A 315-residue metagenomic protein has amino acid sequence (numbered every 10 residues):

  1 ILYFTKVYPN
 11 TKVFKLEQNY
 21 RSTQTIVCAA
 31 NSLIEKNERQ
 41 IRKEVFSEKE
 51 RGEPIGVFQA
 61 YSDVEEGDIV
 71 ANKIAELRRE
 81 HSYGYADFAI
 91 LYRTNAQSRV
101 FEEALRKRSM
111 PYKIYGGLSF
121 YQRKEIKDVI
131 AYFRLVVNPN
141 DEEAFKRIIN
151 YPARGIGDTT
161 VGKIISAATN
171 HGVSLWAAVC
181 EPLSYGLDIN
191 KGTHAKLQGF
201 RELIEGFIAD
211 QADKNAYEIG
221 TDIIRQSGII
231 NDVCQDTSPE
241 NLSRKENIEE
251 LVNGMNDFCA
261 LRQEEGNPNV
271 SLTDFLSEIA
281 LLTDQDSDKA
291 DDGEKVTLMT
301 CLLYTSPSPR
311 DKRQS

Functional and structural regions predicted by a protein language model:
I1-Y3, Q18-S22, I223: Conserved helicase NTPase motor core
L2-N10: Conserved P-loop NTPase catalytic core
Y3, I69, K73-E76, D128 (+1 more regions): Well-ordered alpha-helical segments embedded in enzymatic catalytic cores
P9-K12, Q18-P111, R134-N138, H194: Helicase P-loop NTPase motor core
V27, E125-D128: Short secondary-structure transition/capping segments
S98-M110, R123, I130-L303, P307-S315: Conserved helicase C-terminal RecA-like lobe
S119-F120: Conserved helicase motor
